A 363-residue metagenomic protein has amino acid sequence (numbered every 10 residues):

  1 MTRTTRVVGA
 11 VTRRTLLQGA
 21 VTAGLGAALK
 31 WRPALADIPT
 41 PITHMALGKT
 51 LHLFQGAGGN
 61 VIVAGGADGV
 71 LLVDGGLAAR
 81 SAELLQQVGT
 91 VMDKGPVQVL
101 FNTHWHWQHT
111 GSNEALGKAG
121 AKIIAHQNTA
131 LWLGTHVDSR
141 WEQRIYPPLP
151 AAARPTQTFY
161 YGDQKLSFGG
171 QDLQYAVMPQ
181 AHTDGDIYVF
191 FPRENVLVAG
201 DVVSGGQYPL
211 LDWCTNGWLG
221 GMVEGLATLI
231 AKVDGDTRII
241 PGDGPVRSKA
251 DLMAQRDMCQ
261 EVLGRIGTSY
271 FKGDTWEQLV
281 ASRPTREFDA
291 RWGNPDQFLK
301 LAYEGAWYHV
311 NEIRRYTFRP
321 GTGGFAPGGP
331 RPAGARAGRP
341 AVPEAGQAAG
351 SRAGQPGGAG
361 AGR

Functional and structural regions predicted by a protein language model:
M1-V11, T22: N-terminal secretory signal peptides
A28-F54: C-terminal segment of N-terminal export signals and the immediately downstream linker at the start of the mature
H44-T90, G95, I187-D201: Conserved beta-strand hairpin/beta-sheet module of binuclear metal-dependent hydrolase folds, prominently
G69-V70, L77-A79, K165, D172-E261 (+1 more regions): Metallo-beta-lactamase
V73-G75, Q98-W105, I124-Q127, V198-G200 (+1 more regions): Active-site neighborhood of phospho(di)ester-bond hydrolases with catalytic His/Asp-centered motifs
T90-S167, D184: Active-site HxH/HxHxD metal-binding segment of metal-dependent hydrolases
T268-Q278: Short, charged, surface-exposed loops that flank catalytic or proteolytic processing sites
W276-R363: C-terminal regulatory/interaction regions
